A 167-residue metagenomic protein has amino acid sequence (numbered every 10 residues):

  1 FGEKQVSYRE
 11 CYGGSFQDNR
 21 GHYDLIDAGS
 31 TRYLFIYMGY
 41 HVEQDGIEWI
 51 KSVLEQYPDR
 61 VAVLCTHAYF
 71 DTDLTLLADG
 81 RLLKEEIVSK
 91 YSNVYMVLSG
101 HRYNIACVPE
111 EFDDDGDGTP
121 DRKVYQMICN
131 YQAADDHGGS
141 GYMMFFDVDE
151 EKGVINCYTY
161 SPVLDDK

Functional and structural regions predicted by a protein language model:
F1-E48, P109-C129, G141-D147: Extended active-site neighborhood of metal-dependent phosphoesterases/phosphodiesterases
A28-L34, Y57-V63, A68, K90-M96 (+2 more regions): Loop/turn elements at helix/coil->beta-strand transitions in domains of secreted/extracellular proteins
G39-Q44, A68-D73, H101-A106, Y131-D136 (+1 more regions): Solvent-exposed loop/turn segments at secondary-structure junctions within structured extracellular/periplasmic domains
D45-E48, S52-Y95: Active-site-proximal segments of metal-dependent phosphoesterases and phosphodiesterases across multiple
D79-E151: Conserved beta-sheet core of the metallophosphoesterase superfamily
M144-K167: A short C-terminal boundary segment appended to hydrolase-like catalytic domains
